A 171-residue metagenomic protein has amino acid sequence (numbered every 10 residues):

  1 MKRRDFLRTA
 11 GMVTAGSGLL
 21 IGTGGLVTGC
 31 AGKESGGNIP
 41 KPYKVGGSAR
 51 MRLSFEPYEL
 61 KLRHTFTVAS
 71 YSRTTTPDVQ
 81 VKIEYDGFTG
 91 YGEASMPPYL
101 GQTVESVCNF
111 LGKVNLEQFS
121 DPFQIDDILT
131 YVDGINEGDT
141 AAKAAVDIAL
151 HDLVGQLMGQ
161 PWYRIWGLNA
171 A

Functional and structural regions predicted by a protein language model:
D5-T28: N-terminal export signals
G22-L62: C-terminal segment of N-terminal export signals and the immediately downstream linker at the start of the mature
P40-F55, I83-E84, T89-M158: Metal- or metallocofactor-binding catalytic centers and their adjacent structured scaffolds across diverse enzyme
T65-V68, W162: Glycine-rich, charged/polar anion/phosphate-binding loops that engage phosphate groups from diverse ligands
A69-T74, G138: Short Gly/Pro-enriched turn/cap motifs at secondary-structure boundaries
T74-Q80, Q156: Conserved N-terminal beta1-alpha1 strand-loop-helix module at the mouth
R164-A171: Metal-dependent enolase-superfamily TIM-barrel catalytic cores that perform enediolate-based chemistry
